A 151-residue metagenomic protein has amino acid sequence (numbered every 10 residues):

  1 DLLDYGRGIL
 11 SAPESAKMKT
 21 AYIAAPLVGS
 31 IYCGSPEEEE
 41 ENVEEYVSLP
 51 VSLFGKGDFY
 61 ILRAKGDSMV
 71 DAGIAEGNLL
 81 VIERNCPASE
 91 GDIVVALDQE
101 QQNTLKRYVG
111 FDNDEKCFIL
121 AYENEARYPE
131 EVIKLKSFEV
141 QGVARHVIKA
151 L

Functional and structural regions predicted by a protein language model:
D1-V70, A75, E90, Q101-N103 (+3 more regions): Short, positionally conserved secondary-structure boundary motifs
G29, D98, Y122: Flexible glycine-/small-residue-rich
I61, V81-I82, V95: Hydrophobic beta-strand signal
E76-R84: Conserved PDZ fold ligand-binding element
A88-V95: Short coil-to-beta transition motif at edge beta-strands of beta-rich domains
E100-Q101, E125: Glycine-centered tight beta-turn/hairpin loop motif at sheet-sheet or coil-to-beta transitions
E115-E125: Catalytic Cys-His active-site segments of thiol-dependent hydrolases/isopeptidases
E123-L135: Low-complexity, intrinsically disordered Gly/Pro/Thr-rich segments
